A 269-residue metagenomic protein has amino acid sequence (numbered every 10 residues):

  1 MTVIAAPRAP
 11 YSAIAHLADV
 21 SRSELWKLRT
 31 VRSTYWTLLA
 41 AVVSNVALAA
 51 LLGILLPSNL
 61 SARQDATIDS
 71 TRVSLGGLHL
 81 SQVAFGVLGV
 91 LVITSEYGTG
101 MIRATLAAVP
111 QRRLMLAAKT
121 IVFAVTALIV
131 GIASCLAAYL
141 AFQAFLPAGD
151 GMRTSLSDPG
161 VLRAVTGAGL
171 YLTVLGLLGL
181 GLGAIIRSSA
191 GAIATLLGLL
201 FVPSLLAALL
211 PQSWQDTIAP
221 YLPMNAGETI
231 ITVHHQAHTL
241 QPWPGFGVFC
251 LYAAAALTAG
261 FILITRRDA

Functional and structural regions predicted by a protein language model:
T2-I14, T34, L38, V42-L88 (+4 more regions): Secretory targeting signals
L17-R29: A short amphipathic helical element positioned immediately N-terminal to and/or at the very start of a transmembrane
E24, V109-Q111, L182, S188 (+1 more regions): Generic structural signal for small/hydrophobic residues in well-ordered secondary structure, especially within
K27, T94, T105-A107, G179 (+1 more regions): Helix-capping/transition residues at the boundaries of transmembrane alpha-helices and the short helical linkers
Y35, R113, A190-G191: Residues that define the loop-to-transmembrane-helix transition and helix capping in multi-pass membrane transporters
G86-A108, R112-R113, T120: Transmembrane helix boundary and interhelical loop/hinge segments in multi-pass membrane proteins
S189-M224: Transmembrane helix segments
T265-A269: Short cytosolic juxtamembrane segments of multi-pass membrane proteins
